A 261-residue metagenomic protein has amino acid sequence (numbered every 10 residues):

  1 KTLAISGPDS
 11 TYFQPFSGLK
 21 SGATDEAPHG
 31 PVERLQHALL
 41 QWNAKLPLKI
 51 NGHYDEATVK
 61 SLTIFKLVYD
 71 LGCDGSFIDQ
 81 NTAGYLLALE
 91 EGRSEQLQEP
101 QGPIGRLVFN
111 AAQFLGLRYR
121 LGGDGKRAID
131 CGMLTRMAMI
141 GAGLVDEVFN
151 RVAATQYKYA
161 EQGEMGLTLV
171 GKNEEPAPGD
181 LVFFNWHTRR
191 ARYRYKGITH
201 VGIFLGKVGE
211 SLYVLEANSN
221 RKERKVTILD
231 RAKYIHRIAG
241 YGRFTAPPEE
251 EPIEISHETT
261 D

Functional and structural regions predicted by a protein language model:
K1-G52, R93-G102: Acidic, Ser/Thr/Pro/Gly-enriched interdomain connector segments
T2-P15, E91-G116, V226-D261: Non-catalytic ligand/cofactor/substrate-binding and regulatory segments of enzyme domains
G30-H37, Q41, E56-L67, G84 (+4 more regions): Solvent-exposed, polar/charged alpha-helical surfaces in well-ordered, non-transmembrane soluble domains, broadly
H37-A44, T63-L71, L87-E91, A112-R120 (+3 more regions): Sec-exported extracytoplasmic/periplasmic mature domains
D55, F77-D79: Small-residue hinge/turn detector
L117-P178, T188: Catalytic cysteine-centered active-site loop
G171, T188-D261: Aromatic- and glycine-rich peptidoglycan recognition patches
F183-F184: A generic structural signal for residues embedded in beta-strands
